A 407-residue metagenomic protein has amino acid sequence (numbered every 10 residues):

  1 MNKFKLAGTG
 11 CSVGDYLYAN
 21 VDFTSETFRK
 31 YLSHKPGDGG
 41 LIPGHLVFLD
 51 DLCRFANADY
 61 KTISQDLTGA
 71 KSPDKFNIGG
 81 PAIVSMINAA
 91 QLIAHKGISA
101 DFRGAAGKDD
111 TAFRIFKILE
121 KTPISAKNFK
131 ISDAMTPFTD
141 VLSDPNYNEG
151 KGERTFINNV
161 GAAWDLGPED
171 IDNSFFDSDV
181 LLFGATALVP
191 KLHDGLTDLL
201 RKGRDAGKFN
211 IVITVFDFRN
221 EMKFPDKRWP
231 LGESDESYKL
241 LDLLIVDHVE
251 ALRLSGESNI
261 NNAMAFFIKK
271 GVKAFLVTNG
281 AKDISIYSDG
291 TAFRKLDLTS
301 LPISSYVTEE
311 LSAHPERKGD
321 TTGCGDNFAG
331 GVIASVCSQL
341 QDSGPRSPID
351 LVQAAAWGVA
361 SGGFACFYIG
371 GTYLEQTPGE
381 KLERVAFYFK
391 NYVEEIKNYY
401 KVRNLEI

Functional and structural regions predicted by a protein language model:
M1-D101, E310-K318, I396-I407: Glycine-rich phosphate/adenosyl-contacting loop at the front of the ribokinase-like
F4, Y306-I407: Conserved post-catalytic alpha-helical subdomain immediately downstream of the catalytic base and nucleotide-binding
P73-A82, G107, K130-A134, T322-G323: Active-site nucleophile and cofactor-binding loops and adjacent substrate-binding regions of central metabolic enzymes
A100, A126, N210-I211: Hydrophobic beta-strand scaffold residues
D109-T122, S143-Y147: Active-site-proximal loop->helix
I118-M135: A glycine-rich helix N-cap at a beta->alpha junction
F129-I131, V141-P190: Conserved phosphate-binding/catalytic loop of the ribokinase/pfkB sugar-kinase fold
V180-F266, V272-A274, A281-I284, S288-G290: Conserved beta-alpha-beta core of the PfkB/ribokinase-like small-molecule kinase fold
